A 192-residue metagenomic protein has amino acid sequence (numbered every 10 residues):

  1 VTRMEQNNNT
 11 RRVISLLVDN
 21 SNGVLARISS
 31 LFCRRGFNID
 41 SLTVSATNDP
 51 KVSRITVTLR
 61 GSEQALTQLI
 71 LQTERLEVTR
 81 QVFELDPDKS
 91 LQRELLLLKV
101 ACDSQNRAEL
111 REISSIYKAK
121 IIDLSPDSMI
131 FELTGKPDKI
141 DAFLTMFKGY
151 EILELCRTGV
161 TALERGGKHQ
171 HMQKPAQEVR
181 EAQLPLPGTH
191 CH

Functional and structural regions predicted by a protein language model:
T2-S53, T58-H192: Long, contiguous binding/interaction regions
